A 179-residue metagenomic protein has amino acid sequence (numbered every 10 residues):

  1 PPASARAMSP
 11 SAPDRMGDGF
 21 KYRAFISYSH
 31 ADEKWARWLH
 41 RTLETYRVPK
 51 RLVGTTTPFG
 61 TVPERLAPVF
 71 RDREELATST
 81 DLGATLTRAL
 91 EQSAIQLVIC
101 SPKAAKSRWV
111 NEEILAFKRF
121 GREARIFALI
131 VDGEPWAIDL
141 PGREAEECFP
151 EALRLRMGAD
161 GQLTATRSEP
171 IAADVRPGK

Functional and structural regions predicted by a protein language model:
P1-E44, E74-A84, R88-Q92, K103-R108 (+1 more regions): C-terminal interaction surface of TIR/SEFIR-family domains
T45-P68, A145, E151-A159: Short mixed-charge
R71: Conserved SGNH/GDSL esterase-like catalytic core that processes O-acyl groups on lipids and polysaccharides
Q96-L97: Hydrophobic acceptor-binding patch used for acceptor engagement in glycosyltransferases
C100: Glycine-rich, N-terminal phosphate-binding loop of Rossmann-like dinucleotide-binding domains
